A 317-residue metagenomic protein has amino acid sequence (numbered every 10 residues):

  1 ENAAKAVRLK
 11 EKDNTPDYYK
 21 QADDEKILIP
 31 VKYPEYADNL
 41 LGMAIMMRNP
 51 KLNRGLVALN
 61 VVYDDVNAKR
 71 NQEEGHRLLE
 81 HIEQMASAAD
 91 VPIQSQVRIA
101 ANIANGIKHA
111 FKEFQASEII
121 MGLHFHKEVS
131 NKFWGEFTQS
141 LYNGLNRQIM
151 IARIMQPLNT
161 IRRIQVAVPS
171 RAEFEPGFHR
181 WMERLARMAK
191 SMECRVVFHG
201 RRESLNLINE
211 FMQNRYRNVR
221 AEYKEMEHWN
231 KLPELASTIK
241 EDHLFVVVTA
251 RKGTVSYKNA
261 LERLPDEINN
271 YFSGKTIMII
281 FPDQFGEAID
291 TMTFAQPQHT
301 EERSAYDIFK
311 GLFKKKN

Functional and structural regions predicted by a protein language model:
E1, M43, F114-T160, T238-N317: Gly/Ser-rich helix-loop-strand patches that form or flank binding pockets for ribonucleotide-derived cofactors
E1-I29, E35, G55, E74 (+8 more regions): Membrane-interfacial segments at transmembrane helix termini in multi-pass membrane proteins
Y18-K20, R48, F111, A236-S237: Replace "in large, NTP-powered and nucleic-acid-processing enzymes" with "in large, NTP-powered factors and other
K20-L78, R163-K224, F245, Y271 (+1 more regions): Small/aliphatic-rich secondary-structure junction motif
I45-K132: Intracellular, membrane-proximal regulatory regions of polytopic membrane proteins
E80, M212-Y223, Q296-G311: Acidic, Ser/Thr-rich peripheral helices and adjacent loops at domain boundaries
R98-A110, R201-R202, N218-T238: A short, well-structured beta->alpha microelement
I107, F111, F137-T138, Q165 (+5 more regions): ATP/nucleotide-binding catalytic cores
